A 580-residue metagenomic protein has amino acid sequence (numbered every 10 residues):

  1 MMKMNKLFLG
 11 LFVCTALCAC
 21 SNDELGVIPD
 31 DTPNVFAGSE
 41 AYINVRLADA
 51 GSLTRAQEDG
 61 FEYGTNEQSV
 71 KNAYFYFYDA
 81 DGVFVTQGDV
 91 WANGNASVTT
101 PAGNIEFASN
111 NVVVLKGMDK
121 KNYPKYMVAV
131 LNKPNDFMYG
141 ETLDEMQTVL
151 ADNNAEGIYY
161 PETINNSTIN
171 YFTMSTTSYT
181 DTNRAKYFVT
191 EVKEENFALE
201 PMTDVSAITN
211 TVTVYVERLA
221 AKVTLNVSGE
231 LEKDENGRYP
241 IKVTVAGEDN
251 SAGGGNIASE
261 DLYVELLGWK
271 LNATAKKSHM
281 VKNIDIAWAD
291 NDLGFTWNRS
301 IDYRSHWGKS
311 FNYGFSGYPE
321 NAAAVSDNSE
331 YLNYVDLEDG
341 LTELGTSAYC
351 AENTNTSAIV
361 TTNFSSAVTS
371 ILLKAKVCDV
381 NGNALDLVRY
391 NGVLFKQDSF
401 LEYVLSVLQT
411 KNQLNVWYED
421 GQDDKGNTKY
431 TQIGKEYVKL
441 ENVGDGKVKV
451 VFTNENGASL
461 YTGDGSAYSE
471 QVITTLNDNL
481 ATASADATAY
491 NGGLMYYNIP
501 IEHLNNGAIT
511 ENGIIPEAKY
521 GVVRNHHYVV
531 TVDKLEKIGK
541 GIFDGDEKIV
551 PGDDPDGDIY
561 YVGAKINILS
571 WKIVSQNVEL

Functional and structural regions predicted by a protein language model:
M1-C18: Sec-dependent bacterial lipoprotein signal peptides
L17-R46, L225, N525: Bacterial Sec-dependent N-terminal signal peptides
S21-N22, V83-V85, N170, K186: Positively charged alpha-helical interaction cores common to chromatin-/nucleic-acid-associated regulators
V35-G38, I208-L219: Beta-strand-rich domain onsets/edges
A50: Active-site cores that bind ATP or allylic diphosphates and position pyrophosphate for catalysis
L53-E141, K222-N226, E230-R524, V529 (+1 more regions): Tryptophan-paired
G94, D136-N210: Structured interaction patches on ligand/partner-binding surfaces of diverse proteins
K519-V529, E536, K540-L580: C-terminal functional modules
